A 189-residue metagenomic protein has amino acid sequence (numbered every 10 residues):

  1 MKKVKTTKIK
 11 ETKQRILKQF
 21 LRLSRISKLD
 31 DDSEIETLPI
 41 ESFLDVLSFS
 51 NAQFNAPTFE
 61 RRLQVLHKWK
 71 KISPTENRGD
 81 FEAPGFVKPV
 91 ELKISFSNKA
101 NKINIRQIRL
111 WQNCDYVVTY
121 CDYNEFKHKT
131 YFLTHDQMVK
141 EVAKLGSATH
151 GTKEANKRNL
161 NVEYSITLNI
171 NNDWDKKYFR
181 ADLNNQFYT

Functional and structural regions predicted by a protein language model:
M1-T189: Nucleic-acid endonuclease domains
